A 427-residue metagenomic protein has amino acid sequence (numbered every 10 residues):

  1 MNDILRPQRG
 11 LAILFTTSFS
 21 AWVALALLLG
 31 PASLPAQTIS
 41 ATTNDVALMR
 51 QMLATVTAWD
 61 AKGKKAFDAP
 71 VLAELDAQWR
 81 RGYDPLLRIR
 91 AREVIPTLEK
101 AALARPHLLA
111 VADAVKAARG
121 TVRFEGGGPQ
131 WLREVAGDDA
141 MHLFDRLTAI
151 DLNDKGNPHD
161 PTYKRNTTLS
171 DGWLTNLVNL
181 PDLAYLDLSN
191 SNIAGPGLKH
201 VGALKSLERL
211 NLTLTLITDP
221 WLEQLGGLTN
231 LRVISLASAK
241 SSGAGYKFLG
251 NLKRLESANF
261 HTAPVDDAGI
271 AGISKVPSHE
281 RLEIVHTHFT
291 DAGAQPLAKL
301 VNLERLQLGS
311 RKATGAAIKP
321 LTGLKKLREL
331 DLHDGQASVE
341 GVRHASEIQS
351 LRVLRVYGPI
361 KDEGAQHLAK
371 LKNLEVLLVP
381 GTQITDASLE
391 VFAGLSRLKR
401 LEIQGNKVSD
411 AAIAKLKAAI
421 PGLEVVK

Functional and structural regions predicted by a protein language model:
M1-F15: N-terminal secretory signal peptides that target proteins for export/translocation
N2, V23, R50-L53: Position-driven detector of the extreme protein N-terminus
D3-R6, A47, P85, I89 (+4 more regions): Intrinsically disordered, low-complexity regions enriched in serine, threonine, proline and polar/charged residues
L14-A32: Bacterial N-terminal signal peptides
L34-D187, G202: Extended repeat-based scaffolds of very large eukaryotic assembly and lipid-transport proteins
L109, D410-I413: Short, surface-exposed alpha-helical segments at coil->helix boundaries
T121-G137, H142-G293, K299-A317, G323-V408 (+1 more regions): Concave beta-strand-loop units of leucine-rich repeat
